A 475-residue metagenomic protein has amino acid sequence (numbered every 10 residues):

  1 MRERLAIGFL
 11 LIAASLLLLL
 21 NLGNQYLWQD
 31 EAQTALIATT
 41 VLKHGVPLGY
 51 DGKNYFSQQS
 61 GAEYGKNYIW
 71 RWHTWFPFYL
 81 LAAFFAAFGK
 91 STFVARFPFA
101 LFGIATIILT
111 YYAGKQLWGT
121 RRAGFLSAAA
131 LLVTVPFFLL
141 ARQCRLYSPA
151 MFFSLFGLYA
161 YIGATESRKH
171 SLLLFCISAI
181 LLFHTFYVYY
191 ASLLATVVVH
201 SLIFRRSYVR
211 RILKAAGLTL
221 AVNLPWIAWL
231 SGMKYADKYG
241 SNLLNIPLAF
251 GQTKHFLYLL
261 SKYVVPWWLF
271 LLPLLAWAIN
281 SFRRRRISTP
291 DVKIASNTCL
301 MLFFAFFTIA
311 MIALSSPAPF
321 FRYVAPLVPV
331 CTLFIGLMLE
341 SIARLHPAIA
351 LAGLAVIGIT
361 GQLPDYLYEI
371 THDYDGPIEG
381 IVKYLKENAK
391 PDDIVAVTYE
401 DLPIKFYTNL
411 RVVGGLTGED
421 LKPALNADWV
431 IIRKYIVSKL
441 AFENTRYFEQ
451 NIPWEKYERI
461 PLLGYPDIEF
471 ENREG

Functional and structural regions predicted by a protein language model:
L19, S315, M338-S341, A350-D373: Transmembrane alpha-helical segments
I37-P47, L181-P290, I294, F306-I309 (+1 more regions): Transmembrane-lumen/periplasm boundary regions of multi-pass, lipid-linked membrane glycan transferases
F97-W118, F156: Transmembrane-helix motifs of polytopic, lipid-linked glycan transferases
K115-W118, L155-L174, L339: Membrane-interface transmembrane helices that cradle and orient dolichyl/undecaprenyl
S127-A128, L140, S171-Y187, L218-A221: Membrane-interface alpha helices of multi-pass inner-membrane proteins
L140-A141, A150, A191, W268 (+2 more regions): Hydrophobic/aromatic-rich transmembrane helices and adjacent perimembrane loops
L194, T371-D375, K386-I436: Short periplasmic/luminal acceptor-recognition loop of GT-C membrane glycosyltransferases, typified by
M338-L339, A427-G475: Aromatic/acidic, Gly/Pro-rich catalytic loop(s) in extracytoplasmic/lumenal soluble domains of multi-pass membrane
